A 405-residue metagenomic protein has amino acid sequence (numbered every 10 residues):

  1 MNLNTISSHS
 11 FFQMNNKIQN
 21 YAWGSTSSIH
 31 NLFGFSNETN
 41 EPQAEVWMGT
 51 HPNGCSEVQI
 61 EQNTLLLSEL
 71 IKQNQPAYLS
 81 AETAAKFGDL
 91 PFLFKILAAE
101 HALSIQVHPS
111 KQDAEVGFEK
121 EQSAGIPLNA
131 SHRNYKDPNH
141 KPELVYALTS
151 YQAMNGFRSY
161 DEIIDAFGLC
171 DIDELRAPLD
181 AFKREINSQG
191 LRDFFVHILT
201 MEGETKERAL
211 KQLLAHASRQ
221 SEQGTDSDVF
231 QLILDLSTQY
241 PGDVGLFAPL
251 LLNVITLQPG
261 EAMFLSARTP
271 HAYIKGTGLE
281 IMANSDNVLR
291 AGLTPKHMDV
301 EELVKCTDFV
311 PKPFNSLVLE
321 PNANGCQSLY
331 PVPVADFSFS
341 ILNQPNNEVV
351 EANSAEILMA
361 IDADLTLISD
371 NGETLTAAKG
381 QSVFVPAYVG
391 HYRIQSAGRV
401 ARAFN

Functional and structural regions predicted by a protein language model:
M1-G224, P295-P313, F339: Transition-metal
S56-Q59, L67-T83, G156-F157, G242-Q258 (+2 more regions): A short beta-strand-loop-beta hairpin characteristic of the jelly-roll/cupin
L97, V254-L265, T269-I274, L279 (+1 more regions): Short acidic-glycine-tyrosine-enriched beta hairpin
H101, D364-N405: Generic C-terminus detector
L103, L144-A153, G276-P295, F337 (+1 more regions): A short hydrophobic beta-strand segment most commonly corresponding to one strand of the jelly-roll/cupin
T200-Q258: A charged, amphipathic alpha-helical module
T277-L329: C-terminal, non-catalytic macromolecule-binding modules
A323-C326, A335-A352, K379: Conserved short histidine dyad/triad with adjacent acidic residue
